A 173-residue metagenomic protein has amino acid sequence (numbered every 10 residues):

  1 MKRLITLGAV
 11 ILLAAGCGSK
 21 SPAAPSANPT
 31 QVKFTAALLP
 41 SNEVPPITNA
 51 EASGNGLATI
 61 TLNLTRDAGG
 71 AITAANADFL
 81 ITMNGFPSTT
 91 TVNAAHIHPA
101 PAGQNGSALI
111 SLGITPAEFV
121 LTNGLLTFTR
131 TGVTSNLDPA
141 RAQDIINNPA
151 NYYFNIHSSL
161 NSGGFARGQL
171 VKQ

Functional and structural regions predicted by a protein language model:
M1-A15: Sec-dependent bacterial lipoprotein signal peptides
C17-A95, P99-Q173: Metal-centered catalytic cores of metalloenzymes
